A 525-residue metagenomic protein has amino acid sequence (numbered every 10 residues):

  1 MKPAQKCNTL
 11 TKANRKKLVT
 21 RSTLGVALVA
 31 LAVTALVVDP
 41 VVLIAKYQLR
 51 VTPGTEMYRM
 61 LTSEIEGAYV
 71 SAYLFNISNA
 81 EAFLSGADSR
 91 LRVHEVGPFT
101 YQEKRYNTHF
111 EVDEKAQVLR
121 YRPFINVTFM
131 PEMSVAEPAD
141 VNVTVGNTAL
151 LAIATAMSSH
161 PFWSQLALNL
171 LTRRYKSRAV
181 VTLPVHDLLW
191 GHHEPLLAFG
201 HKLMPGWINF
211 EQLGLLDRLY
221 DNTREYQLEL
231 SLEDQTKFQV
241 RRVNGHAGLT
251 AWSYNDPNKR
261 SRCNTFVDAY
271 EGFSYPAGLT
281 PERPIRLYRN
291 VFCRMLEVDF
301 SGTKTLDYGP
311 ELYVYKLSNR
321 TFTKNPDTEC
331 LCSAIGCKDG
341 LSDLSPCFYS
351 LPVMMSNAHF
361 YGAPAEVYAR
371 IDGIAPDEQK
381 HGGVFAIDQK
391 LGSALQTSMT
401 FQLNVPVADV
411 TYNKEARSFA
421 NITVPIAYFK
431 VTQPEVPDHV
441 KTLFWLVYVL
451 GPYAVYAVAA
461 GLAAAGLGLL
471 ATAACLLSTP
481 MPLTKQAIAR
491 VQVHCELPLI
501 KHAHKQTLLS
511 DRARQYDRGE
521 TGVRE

Functional and structural regions predicted by a protein language model:
M1-P3, G522-E525: A positional/structural detector of protein chain ends, strongest at the extreme C-terminus and weakly at the extreme
K2-L306, P310-E311, S318-S393, S398-D517: Extracellular or lumenal secretory-pathway regions
